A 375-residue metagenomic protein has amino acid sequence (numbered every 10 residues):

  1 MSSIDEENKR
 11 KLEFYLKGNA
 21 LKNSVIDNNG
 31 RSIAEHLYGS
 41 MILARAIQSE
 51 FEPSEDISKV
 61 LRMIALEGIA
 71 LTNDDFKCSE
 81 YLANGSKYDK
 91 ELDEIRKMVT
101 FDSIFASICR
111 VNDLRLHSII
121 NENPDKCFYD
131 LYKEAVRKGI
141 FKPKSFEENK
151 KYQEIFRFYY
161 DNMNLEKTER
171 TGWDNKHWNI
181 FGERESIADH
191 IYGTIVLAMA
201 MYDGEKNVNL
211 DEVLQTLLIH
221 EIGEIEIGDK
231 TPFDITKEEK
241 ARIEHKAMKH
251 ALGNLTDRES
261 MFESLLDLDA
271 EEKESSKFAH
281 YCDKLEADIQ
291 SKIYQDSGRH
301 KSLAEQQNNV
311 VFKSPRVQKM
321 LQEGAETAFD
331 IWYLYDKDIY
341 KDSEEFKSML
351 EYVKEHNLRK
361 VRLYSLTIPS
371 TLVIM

Functional and structural regions predicted by a protein language model:
M1-M375: Alpha-helical, largely C-terminal catalytic domains that coordinate divalent metal ions via clustered Asp/Glu/His
